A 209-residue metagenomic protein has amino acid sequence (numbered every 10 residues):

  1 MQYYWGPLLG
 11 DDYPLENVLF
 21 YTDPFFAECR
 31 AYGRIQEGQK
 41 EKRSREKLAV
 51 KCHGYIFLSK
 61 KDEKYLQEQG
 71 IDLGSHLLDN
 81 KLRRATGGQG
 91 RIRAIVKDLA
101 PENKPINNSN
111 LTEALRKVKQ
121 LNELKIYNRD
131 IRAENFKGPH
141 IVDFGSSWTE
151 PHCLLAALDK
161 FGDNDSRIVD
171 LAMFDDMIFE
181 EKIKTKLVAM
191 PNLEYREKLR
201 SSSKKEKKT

Functional and structural regions predicted by a protein language model:
Q2-T22, Q36, K40-L111: Conserved structural core of kinase catalytic domains
D12-N17, D23-P24, S166, L171 (+1 more regions): Alpha-helical protein-protein interaction elements
F26-C29, G33: AlphaC helix of the eukaryotic protein kinase fold
G33-E37, H53, L115-N122: Amphipathic alpha-helical interaction motifs in eukaryotic regulatory proteins
I92-I95, N107-T209: C-lobe/activation-segment region of protein kinase-like
